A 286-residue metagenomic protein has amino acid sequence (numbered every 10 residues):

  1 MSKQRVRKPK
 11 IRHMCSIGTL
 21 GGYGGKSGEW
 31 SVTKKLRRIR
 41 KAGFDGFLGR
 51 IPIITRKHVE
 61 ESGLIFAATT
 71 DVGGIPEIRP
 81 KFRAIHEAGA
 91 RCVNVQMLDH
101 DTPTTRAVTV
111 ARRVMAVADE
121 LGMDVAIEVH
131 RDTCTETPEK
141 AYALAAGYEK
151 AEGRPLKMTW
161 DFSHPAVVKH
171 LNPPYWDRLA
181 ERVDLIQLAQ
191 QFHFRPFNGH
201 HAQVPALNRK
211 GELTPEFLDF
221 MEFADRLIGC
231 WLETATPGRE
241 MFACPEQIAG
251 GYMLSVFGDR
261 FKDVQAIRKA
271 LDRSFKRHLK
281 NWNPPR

Functional and structural regions predicted by a protein language model:
S2-T33, A88-G89, A145-L156, W160 (+1 more regions): Histidine-acidic metal/acid-base catalytic patches
G25-G28, F44-H58, T70-R79, D99-R106 (+3 more regions): Acidic-and-aromatic substrate-binding clefts and catalytic sites of carbohydrate-active enzymes
W30-I54, A84-C92: Catalytic domains of carbohydrate-active enzymes, especially glycoside hydrolases
L36-D45, G63-F66, G122-V125: Short, surface-exposed connector motifs at secondary-structure boundaries
I39, F47, V59, I85 (+5 more regions): Conserved, mostly hydrophobic/aromatic
I39, V59, I85, V114 (+2 more regions): Generic structural signal for hydrophobic
F47-I51, V93-V95, V125-E128, E240-E246: Short beta-strand segments at enzyme active-site cores
F66-K157: Active-site acidic/histidine proton-transfer and metal-coordination neighborhood in alpha/beta enzyme cores
